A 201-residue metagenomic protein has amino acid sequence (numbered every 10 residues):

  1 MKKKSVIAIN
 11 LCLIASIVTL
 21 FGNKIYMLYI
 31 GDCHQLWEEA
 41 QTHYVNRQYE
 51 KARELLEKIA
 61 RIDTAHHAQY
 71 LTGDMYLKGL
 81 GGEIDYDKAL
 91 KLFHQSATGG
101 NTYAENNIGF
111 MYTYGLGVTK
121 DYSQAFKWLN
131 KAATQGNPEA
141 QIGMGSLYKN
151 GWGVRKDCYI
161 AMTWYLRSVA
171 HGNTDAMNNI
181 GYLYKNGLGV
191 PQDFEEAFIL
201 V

Functional and structural regions predicted by a protein language model:
M1-L13: N-terminal Sec-pathway targeting helices
N10-N23: Hydrophobic membrane-insertion alpha-helices, especially the h-region of bacterial N-terminal signal peptides
G31-D32, H43-Y44, I62-A65, Q69 (+10 more regions): Short helix-capping/linker turns of helical repeat alpha-solenoids
D32-K51, L55, D74-K78: Alpha-helical segment of the N-proximal tetratricopeptide repeat
T42, Q69-K78, L92, N107-Y114 (+2 more regions): Hydrophobic face of amphipathic alpha-helices that form TPR/SEL1-like repeat modules and related alpha-solenoid
